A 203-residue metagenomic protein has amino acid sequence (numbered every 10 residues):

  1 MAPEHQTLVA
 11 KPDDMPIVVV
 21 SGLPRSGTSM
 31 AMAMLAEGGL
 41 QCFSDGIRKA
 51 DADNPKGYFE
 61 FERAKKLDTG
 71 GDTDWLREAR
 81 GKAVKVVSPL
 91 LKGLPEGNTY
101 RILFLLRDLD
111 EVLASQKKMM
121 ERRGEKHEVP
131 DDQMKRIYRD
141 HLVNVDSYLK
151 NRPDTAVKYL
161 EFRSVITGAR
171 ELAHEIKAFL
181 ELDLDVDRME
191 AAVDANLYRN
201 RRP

Functional and structural regions predicted by a protein language model:
M1-R80, D194-P203: PAPS-dependent sulfotransferase catalytic core
F43-I47, D131, E181-A192: Short, surface-exposed acidic
A52-D53, D132, A156, A192: Generic detection of intrinsically disordered/low-complexity segments and helix-coil linkers/edges
N54-P55, L109, D185, M189 (+1 more regions): Glycine-rich, flexible loop/turn motifs
A83-L184: PAPS-dependent sulfotransferase catalytic domain
